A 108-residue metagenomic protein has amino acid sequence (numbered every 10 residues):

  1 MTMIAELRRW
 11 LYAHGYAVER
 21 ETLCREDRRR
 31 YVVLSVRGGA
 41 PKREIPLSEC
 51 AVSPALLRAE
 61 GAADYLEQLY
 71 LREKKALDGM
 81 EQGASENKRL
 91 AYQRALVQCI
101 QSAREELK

Functional and structural regions predicted by a protein language model:
M1-K108: Class I S-adenosyl-L-methionine
